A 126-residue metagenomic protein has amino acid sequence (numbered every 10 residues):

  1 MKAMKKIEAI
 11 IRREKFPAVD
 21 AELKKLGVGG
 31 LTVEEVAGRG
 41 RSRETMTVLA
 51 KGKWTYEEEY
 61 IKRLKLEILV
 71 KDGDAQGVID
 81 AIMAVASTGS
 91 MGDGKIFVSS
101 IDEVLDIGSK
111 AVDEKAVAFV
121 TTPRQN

Functional and structural regions predicted by a protein language model:
M1-N126: Positively charged, small/polar-rich N-terminal and surface patches that mediate targeting and assembly and bind
